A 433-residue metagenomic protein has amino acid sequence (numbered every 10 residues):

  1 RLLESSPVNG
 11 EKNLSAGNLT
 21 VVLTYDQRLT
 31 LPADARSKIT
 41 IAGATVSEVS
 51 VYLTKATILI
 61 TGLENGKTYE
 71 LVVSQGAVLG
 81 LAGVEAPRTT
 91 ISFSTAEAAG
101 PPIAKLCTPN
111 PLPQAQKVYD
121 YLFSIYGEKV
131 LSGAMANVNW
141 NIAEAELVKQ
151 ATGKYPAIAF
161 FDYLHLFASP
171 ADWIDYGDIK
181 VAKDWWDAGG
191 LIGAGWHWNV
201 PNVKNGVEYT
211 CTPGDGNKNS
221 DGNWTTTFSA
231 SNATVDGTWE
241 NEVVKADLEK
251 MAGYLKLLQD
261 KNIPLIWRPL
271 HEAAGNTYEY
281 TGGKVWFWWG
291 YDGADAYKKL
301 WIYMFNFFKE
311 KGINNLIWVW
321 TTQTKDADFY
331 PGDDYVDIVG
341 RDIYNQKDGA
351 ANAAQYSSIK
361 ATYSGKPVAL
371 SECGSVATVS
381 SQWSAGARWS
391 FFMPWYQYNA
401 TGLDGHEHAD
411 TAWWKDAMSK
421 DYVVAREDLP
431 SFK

Functional and structural regions predicted by a protein language model:
R1-E11, Q75-G100: Acidic, Ser/Thr/Gly/Pro-rich low-complexity segments and short DxT(G/T)-type signature motifs
E11-G17: Short, solvent-exposed loop/linker segments at the N-terminal edge of repeated beta-sheet extracellular domains
G17-S50, G76-L79: Short, surface-exposed alpha-helix to beta-strand junction/turn motifs within ectodomains of secreted and cell-envelope
A96-L164, A168-Y176, K183, S380-S381 (+1 more regions): N-terminal module-boundary/linker segments of secreted carbohydrate-active enzymes
V130-A136, K366-K433: Substrate-binding cleft of secreted/luminal carbohydrate-active enzymes
A134-M135, R268-H271, W301-A327, K366-V376: Aromatic-lined carbohydrate-recognition surfaces of secreted/lumenal glycan-active proteins
F161, D326-G349, M393-W395: Aromatic- and acid-rich polysaccharide-binding/catalytic face of secreted or lumenal carbohydrate-active enzymes
A168-Y303, E310-I313: Substrate-binding cleft of extracellular glycoside hydrolase catalytic domains
